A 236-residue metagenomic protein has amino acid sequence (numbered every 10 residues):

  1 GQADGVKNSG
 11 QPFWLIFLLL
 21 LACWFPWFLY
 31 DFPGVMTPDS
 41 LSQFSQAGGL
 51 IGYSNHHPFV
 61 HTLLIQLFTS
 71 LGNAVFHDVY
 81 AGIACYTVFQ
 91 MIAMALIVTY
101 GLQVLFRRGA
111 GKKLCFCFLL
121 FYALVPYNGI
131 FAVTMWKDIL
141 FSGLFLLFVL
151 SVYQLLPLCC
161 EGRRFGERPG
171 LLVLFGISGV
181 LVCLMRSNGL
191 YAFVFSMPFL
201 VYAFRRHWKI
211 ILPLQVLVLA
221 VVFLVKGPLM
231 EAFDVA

Functional and structural regions predicted by a protein language model:
G1-W24: Start-transfer (signal-anchor) and selected internal transmembrane alpha helices of multi-pass inner/ER membrane
Y30-Q43, G52-F68, F76-A81: Extracytoplasmic catalytic/substrate-binding loops of multi-pass membrane glycan-assembly enzymes
P38, V133-L140: Short acidic/glycine- and proline-prone juxtamembrane loop motifs at membrane-interface regions of multi-pass membrane
Q43, Y191, I211-A236: Juxtamembrane membrane-water interface segments immediately following transmembrane helices in multi-pass
G48, L140-C160, G179, S196-M197: Specific aromatic-rich, kink-prone transmembrane helix
V88-G109: Transmembrane-helix motifs of polytopic, lipid-linked glycan transferases
L171-R186, P198, V218-V222: Membrane-interface alpha helices of multi-pass inner-membrane proteins
S187-A203, I211-V216: Transmembrane-embedded, aromatic-rich helix segments that form part of the hydrophobic channel/pocket engaging
